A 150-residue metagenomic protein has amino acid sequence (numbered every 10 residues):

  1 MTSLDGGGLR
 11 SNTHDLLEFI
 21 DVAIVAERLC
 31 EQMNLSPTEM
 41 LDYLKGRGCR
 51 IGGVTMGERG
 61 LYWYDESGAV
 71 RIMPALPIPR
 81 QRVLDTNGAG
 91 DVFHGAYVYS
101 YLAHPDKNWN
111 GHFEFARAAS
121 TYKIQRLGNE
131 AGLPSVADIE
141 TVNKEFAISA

Functional and structural regions predicted by a protein language model:
M1-Y43, G60: Conserved beta-alpha-beta core of the PfkB/ribokinase-like small-molecule kinase fold
P37-A150: Conserved phosphate-binding/catalytic region of the ribokinase-like
